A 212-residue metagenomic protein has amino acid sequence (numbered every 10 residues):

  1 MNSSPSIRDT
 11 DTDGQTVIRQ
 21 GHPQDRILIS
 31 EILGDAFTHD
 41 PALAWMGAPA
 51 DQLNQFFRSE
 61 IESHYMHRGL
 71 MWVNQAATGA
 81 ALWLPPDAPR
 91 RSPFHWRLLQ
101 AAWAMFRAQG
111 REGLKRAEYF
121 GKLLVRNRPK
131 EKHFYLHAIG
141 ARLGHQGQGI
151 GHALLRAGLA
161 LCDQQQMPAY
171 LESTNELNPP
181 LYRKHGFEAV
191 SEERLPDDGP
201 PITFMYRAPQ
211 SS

Functional and structural regions predicted by a protein language model:
V17-E31: A short beta-loop-alpha structural element at the N-terminal edge of CoA-dependent acyl/N-acetyltransferase catalytic
T38-S59: Conserved GNAT-fold acetyl-CoA-binding loop/helix
Q55-V73, G79, P129-Y135: A short helix-loop-beta-strand connector motif used in the catalytic cores of GNAT acetyltransferases and, in some
A80-G140, Q146, P196-D197: Conserved acyl-donor/pantetheine-binding loop and adjacent beta-alpha core of acyl/acetyltransferases and related
K132-F134, L161-T174: Conserved GNAT acetyl-CoA-binding A-motif
G147-A160: Conserved acetyl-CoA-binding loop-helix of GNAT-fold acetyltransferases
H152, Q164-Q166, N175-E192, D198: Conserved active-site alpha-helix within GNAT-family acetyltransferase domains
M167, L171-E176, L195-S212: C-terminal "cap" of GNAT-fold acetyltransferases
